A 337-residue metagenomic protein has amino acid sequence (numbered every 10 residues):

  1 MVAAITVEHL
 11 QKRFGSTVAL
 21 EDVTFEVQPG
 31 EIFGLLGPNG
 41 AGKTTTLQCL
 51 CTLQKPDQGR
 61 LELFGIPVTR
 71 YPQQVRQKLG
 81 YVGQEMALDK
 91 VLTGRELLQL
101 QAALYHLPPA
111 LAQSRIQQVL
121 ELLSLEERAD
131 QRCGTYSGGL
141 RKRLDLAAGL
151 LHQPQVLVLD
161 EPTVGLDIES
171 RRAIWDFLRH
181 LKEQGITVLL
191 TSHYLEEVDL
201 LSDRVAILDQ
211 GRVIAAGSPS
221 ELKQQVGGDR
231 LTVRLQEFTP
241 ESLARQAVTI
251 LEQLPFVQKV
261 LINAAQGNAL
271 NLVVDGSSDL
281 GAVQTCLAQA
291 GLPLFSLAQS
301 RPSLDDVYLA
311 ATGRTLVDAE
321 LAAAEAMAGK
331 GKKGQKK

Functional and structural regions predicted by a protein language model:
A3-V7, K12-Q210, I214-A215: ABC transporter nucleotide-binding domains
P29, E127, E237, V274-G276: Non-catalytic surface loops within mature trypsin-like serine protease
I66-T69, V213, F238, S277 (+1 more regions): Short, surface-exposed acidic/glycine-rich loop or hinge patches that mediate macromolecular interfaces
G80, H106, D145, G227 (+2 more regions): A generic structural signal for secondary-structure junctions that act as hinges or helix/strand caps at the edges
S124, F256-I262, P293-A298: A short linear hydrophobic-aromatic micro-motif
W175-V274: ABC transporter nucleotide-binding domain
D275-K337: C-terminal coupling/interaction segments
